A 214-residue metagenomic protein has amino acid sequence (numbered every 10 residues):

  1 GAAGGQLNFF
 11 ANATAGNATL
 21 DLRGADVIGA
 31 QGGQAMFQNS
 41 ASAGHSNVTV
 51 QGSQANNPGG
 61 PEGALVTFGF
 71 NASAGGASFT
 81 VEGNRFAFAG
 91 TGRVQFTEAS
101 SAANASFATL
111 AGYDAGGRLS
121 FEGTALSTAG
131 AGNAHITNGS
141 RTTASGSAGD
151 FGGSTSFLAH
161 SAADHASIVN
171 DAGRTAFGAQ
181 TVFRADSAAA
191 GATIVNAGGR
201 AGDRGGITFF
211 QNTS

Functional and structural regions predicted by a protein language model:
G1-S214: Beta-strand-rich extracellular passenger or scaffold domains
